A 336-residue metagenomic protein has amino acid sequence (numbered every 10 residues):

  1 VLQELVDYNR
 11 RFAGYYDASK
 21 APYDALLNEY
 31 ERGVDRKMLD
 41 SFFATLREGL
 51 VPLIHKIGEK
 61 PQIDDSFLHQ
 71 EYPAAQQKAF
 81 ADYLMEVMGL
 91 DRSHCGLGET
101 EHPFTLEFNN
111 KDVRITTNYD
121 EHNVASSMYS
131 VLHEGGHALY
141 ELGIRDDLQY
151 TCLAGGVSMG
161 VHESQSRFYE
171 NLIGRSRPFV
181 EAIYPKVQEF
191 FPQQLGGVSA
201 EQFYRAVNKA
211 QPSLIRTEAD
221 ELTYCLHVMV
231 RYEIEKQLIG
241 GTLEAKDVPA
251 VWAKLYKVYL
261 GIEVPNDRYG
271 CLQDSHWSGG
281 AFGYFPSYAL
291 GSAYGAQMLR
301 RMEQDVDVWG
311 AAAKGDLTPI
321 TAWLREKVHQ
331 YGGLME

Functional and structural regions predicted by a protein language model:
V1-V124: Contiguous, non-catalytic segments that form substrate-binding/exosite surfaces or channel walls
E4, F42, P73, E107-K111 (+9 more regions): Secondary-structure capping and boundary motifs in well-ordered enzyme cores
D17, Y119, S126-D146, E163-E170: Active-site recognition of the HExxH zinc-binding catalytic motif
R92-H94, D147-T151, G174-P185, A245-K246: Acidic/polar loop patches that form or flank catalytic/metal-binding clefts of enzymes that bind anionic ligands
T100-H102, Y140-I144, G197-K209, D220-V230 (+1 more regions): A glycine-rich, aromatic-flanked flexible loop/lid motif
G155-G196: Post-HExxH zinc-binding segment in Zn-dependent metallohydrolases
F179-E233, P319-E336: Long, well-structured alpha-helical subdomains associated with metal-dependent extracellular/ecto-lumenal hydrolases
V228, Y232-E336: C-terminal, non-catalytic "cap/extension" segments appended to globular domains
